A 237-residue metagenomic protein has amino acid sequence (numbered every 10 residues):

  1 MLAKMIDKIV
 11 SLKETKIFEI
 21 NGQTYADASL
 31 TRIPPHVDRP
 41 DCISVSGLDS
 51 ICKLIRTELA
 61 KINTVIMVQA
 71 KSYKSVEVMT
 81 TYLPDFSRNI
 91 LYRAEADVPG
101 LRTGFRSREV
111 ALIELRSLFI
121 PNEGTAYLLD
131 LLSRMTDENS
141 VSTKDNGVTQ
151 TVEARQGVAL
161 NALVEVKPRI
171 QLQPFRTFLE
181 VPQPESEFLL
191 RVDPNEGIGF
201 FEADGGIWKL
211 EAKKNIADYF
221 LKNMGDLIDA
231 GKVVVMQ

Functional and structural regions predicted by a protein language model:
M1-L115, E138-Q237: C-terminal assembly and membrane-engagement modules of membrane-active proteins
R108, P121-T125: The transition from N-terminal targeting/processing segments to the mature protein
R116-F119, R134: Alpha-helical transmembrane spans
G124-N139: Membrane-active amphipathic alpha-helices enriched in small hydrophobic residues
